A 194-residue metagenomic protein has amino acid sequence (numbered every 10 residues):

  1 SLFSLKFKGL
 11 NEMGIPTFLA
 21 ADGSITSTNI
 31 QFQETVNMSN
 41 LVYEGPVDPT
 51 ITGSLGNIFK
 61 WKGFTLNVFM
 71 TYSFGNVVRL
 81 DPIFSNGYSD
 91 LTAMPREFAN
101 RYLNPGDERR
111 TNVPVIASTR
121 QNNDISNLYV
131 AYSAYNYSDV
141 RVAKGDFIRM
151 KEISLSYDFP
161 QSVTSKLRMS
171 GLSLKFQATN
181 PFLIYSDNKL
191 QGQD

Functional and structural regions predicted by a protein language model:
S1-P46, G87, F98-N112: Conserved small-residue
E34-Y43, P95, S133-R141, D194: Extracytoplasmic loops and strand-loop junctions of Gram-negative outer membrane beta-barrel proteins
I51-N57, F64, M150-L155: Hydrophobic, lipid-facing positions within transmembrane beta-strands of outer-membrane proteins
W61-G63, Y72-N76, E152, F159 (+1 more regions): Transmembrane beta-strands of outer-membrane beta-barrel pores
G63-N67, S162-V163: Repeated loop/turn-to-beta-strand initiation elements of outer-membrane beta-barrel proteins
V68, L174-F176: Membrane-embedded beta-strand positions of outer-membrane beta-barrel proteins
G75-S173: Extracytoplasmic gating/loop element in the C-terminal half of outer-membrane beta-barrel translocons and assembly
D107, V115-A117, S186-D194: Solvent-exposed, glycine/polar-rich loop segments of beta-barrel outer-membrane systems
